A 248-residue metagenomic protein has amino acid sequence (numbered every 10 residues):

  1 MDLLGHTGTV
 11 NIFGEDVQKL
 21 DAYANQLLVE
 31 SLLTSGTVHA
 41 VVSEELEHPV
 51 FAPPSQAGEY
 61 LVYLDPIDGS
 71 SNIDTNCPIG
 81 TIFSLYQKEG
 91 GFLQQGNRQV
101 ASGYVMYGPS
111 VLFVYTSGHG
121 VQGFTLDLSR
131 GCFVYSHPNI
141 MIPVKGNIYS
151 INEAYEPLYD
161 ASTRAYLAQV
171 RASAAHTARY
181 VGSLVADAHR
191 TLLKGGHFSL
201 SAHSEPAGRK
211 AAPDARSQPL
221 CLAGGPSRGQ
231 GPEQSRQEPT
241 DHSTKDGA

Functional and structural regions predicted by a protein language model:
M1-Y60, K88-L93, N97: N-terminal glycine/serine-rich phosphate-binding loop of ATP-dependent small-molecule kinases, especially carbohydrate
N11-D16, G80-L85, H203-A207: Short, basic, glycine/proline-bearing loop/turn elements
V17, P54-Q56, N97-Q99, G103-A248: An extended, acidic
D21, G69-S70, G224: Conserved S/T- and glycine-rich ATP-binding loop of Class I adenylate-forming
L28, L32, T81-I82, A188 (+1 more regions): Buried hydrophobic packing segments
A40-E45, L64, I73-T75, G231-E233: General beta-strand structural signal in soluble alpha/beta enzymes
A57-H119: DPxDG-like acidic metal-binding loop motif
